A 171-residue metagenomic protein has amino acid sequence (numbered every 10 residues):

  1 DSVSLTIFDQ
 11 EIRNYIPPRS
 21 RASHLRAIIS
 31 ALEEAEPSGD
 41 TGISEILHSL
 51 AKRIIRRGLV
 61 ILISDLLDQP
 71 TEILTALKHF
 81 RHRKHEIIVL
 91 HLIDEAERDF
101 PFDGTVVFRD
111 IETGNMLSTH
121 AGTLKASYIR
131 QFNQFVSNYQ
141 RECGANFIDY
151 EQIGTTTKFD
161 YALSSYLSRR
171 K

Functional and structural regions predicted by a protein language model:
D1-K171: Exposed, interaction-prone extracellular/peripheral surfaces
